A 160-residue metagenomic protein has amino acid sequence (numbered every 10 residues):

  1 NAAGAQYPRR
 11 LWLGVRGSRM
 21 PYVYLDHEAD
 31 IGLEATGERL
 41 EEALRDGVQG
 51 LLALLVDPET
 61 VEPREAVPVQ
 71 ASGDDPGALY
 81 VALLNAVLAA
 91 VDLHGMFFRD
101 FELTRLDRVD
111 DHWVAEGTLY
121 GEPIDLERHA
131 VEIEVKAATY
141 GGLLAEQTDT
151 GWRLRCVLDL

Functional and structural regions predicted by a protein language model:
Q6-Y7: Low-complexity, intrinsically disordered or signal/transmembrane-proximal segments
M20-L160: N-terminal intrinsically disordered, cationic/polar leader segments that include organellar targeting peptides
